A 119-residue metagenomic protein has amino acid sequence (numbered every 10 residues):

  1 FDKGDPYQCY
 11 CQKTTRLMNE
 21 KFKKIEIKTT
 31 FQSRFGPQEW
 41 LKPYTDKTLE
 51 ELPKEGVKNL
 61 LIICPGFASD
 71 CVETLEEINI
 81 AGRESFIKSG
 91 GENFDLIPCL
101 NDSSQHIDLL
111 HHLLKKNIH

Functional and structural regions predicted by a protein language model:
F1-H119: Extended amphipathic ligand-handling, pore-lining, and cofactor/metal-binding catalytic surfaces
